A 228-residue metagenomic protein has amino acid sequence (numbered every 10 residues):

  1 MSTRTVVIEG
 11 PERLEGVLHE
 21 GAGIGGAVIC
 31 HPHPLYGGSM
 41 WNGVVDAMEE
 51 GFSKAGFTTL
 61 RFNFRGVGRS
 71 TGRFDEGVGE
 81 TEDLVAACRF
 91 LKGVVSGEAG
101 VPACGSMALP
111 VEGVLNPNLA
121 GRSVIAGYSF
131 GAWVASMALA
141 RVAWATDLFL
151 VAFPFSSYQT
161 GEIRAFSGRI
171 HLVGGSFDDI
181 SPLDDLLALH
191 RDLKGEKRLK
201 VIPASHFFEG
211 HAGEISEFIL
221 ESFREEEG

Functional and structural regions predicted by a protein language model:
V7-G105, P110-V111, N116-A120: Serine-hydrolase catalytic machinery in alpha/beta-hydrolase-like enzymes
G72, A204-S216: Catalytic histidine-centered segment of alpha/beta-hydrolase-like enzymes
G127-A135: Gly/Ala-rich beta-loop-alpha elbow adjacent to hydrolase catalytic centers
F166-S167, H171-G174, D178: Short beta-strand/loop motif that positions the catalytic acidic residue of the alpha/beta-hydrolase fold
G168, P182-H190: Short alpha-helix in the alpha/beta-hydrolase fold that links the catalytic acid
S176-S181, F207: Acidic catalytic loop of the alpha/beta-hydrolase fold
L193-F207: Catalytic histidine neighborhood in serine/cysteine hydrolases with alpha/beta-hydrolase-type architecture
A212-G228: Catalytic active-site module of serine/aspartate enzymes centered on a nucleophile-bearing elbow/loop
